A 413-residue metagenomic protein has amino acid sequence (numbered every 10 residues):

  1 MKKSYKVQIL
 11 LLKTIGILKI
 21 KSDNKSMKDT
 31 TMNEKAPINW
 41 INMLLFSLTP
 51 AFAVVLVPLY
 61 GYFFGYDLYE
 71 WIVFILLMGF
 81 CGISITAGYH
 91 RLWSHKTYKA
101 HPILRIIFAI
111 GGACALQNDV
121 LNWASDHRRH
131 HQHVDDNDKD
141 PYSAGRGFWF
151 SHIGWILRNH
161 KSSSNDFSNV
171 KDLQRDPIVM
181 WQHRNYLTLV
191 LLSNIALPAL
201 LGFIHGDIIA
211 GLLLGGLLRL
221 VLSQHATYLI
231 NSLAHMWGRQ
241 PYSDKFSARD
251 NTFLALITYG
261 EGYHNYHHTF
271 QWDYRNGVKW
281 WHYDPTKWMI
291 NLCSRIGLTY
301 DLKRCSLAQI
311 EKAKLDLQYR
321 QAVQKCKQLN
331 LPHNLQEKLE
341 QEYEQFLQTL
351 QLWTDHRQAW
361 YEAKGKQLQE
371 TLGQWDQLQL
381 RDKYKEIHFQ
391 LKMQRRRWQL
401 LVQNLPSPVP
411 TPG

Functional and structural regions predicted by a protein language model:
K2-Y228, Y274-G413: Non-catalytic, topology-defining segments of multipass membrane proteins
R91, S232, M236, H268: Catalytic glutamate of the conserved HExxH
V170-P177, W237-Y263, T269: Active-site-proximal inter-transmembrane loops
S223-A234, P241: Juxtamembrane/interface helices at transmembrane-helix boundaries
